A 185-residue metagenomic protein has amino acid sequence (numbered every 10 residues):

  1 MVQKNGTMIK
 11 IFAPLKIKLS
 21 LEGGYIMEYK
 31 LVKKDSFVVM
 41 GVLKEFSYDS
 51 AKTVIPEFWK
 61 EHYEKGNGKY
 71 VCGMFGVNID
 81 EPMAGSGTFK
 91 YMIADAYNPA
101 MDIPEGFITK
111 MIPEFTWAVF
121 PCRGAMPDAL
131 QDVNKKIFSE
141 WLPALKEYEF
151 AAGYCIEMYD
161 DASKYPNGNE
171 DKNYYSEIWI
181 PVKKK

Functional and structural regions predicted by a protein language model:
V2-K185: A solvent-exposed interaction/effector surface
